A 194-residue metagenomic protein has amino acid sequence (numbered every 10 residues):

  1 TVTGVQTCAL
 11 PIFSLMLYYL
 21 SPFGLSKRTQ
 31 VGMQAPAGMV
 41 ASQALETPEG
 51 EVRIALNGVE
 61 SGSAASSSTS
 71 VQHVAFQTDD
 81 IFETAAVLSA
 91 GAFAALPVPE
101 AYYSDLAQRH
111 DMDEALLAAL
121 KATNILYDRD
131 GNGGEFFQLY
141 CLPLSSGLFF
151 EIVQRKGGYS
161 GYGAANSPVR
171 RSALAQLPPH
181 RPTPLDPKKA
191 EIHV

Functional and structural regions predicted by a protein language model:
T1-C8: Single conserved hydrophobic/aromatic residue that forms the stacking wall/gate of nucleotide- or nucleobase-binding
V5, T29-I54, A86, G91-V194: Vicinal oxygen chelate
A9, A35, L56-E60: Contiguous mid-protein beta-loop-alpha structural module that forms a pocket-lining wall or clamp of enzyme active
L10, V74, G147: Terminal peptide-recognition signature
P11-K27: Amphipathic alpha-helical segments
R28-Q30, E60-A65: ER-lumen resident redox/N-glycosylation machinery signature
S70-T78: Acyl-donor binding region in acyl/amide transferases
I81-T84: Extended, hydrophobic alpha-helical segments in both membrane/secreted and soluble proteins
